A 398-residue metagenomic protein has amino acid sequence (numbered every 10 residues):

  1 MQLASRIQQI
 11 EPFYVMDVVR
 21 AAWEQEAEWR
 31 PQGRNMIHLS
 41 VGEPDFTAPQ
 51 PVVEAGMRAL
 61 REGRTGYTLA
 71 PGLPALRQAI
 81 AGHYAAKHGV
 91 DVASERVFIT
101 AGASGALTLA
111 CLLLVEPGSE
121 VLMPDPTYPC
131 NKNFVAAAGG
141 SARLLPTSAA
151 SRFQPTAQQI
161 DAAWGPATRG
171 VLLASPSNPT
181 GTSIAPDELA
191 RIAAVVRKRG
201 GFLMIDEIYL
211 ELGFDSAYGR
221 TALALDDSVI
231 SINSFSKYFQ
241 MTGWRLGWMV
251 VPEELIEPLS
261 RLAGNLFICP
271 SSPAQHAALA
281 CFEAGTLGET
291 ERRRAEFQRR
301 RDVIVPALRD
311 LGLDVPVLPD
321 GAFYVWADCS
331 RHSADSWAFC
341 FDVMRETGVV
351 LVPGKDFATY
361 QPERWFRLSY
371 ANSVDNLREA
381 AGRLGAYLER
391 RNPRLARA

Functional and structural regions predicted by a protein language model:
L3, I7, E11-F13, V18 (+4 more regions): PLP-dependent class I/II
R64-Y67: A short acidic, glycine-rich active-site loop that binds or catalyzes chemistry on phosphate/adenosine moieties
P71-G72: Short beta-strand to alpha-helix junction loop
